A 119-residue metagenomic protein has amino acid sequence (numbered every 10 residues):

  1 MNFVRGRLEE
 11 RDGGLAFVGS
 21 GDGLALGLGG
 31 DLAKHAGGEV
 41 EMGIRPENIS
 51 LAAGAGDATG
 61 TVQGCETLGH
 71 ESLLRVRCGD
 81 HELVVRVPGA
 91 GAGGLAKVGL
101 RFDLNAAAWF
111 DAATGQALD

Functional and structural regions predicted by a protein language model:
M1-D119: Non-catalytic connector elements of ABC transporters
